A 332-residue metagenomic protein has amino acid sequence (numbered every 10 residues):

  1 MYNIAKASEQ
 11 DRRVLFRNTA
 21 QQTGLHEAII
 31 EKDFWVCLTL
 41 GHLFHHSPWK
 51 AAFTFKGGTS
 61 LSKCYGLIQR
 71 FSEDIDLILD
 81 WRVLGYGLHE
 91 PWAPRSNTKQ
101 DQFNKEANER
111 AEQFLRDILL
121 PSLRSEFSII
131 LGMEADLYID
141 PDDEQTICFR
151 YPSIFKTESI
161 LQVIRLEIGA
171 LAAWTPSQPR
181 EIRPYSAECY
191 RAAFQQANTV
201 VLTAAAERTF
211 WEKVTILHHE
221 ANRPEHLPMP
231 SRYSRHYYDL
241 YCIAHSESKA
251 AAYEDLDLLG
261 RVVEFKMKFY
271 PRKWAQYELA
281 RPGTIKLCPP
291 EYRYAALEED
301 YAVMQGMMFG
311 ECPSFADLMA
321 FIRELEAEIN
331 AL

Functional and structural regions predicted by a protein language model:
M1-F53, Y65-Q69, I75, W81-L332: Structured mid-to-C-terminal alpha-helical surface segments
F55-T59: Glycine-rich beta-strand-to-loop/alpha-helix junction loops that act as flexible
S62: Betabetaalpha-Me/HNH-type nuclease active-site subdomain
